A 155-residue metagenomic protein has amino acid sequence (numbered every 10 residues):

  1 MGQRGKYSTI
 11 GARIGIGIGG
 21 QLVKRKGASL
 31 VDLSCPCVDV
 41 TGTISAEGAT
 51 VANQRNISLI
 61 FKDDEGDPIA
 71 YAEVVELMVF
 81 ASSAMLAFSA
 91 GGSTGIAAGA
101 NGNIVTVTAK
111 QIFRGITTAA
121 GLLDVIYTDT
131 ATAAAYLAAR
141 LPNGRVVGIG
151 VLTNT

Functional and structural regions predicted by a protein language model:
G2-G102, T132-A138, P142-T155: Short S/T/G/P-enriched beta-strand
E47-A52, V107, T117-A120: Short, ordered beta-strand-loop transition motifs
A98-I116: Short, conserved turn/kink motifs that form compact alpha/beta structural patches or helix kinks used as
K110-A131: Short, hydrophobic beta-strand segments
